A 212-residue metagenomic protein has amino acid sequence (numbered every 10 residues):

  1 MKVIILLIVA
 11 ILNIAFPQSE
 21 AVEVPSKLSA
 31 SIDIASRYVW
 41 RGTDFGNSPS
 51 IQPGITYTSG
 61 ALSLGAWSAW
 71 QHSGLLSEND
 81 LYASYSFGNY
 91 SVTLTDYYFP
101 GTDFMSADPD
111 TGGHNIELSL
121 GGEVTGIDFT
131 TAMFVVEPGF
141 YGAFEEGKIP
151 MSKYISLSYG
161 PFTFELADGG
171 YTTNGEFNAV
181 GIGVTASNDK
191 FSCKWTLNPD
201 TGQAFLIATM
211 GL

Functional and structural regions predicted by a protein language model:
M1-K27: Cleavable N-terminal export/targeting peptides
Q18-Q71, F134: Short glycine/proline- and aromatic-enriched beta-strand/turn motifs that initiate or cap beta-hairpins
S26, N47-I51, L75-N79, G112-I116 (+3 more regions): Residues that define the transmembrane beta-barrel architecture of outer-membrane proteins
L28, A61-A66, N89-L94, V124-T131 (+2 more regions): Repeated loop/turn-to-beta-strand initiation elements of outer-membrane beta-barrel proteins
D33-R37, W67-Q71, S86, T95-F99 (+4 more regions): Outer-membrane beta-barrel pore domains and translocons
L64-S86, V92-P109: Surface-exposed loop and membrane-interface regions of Gram-negative outer-membrane beta-barrel proteins
Y85, V184-N188, T201-L212: Outer-membrane beta-barrel "beta-signal"
S106-T172: Detector for outer-membrane/organellar transmembrane beta-barrel domains, recognizing the amphipathic beta-strand
